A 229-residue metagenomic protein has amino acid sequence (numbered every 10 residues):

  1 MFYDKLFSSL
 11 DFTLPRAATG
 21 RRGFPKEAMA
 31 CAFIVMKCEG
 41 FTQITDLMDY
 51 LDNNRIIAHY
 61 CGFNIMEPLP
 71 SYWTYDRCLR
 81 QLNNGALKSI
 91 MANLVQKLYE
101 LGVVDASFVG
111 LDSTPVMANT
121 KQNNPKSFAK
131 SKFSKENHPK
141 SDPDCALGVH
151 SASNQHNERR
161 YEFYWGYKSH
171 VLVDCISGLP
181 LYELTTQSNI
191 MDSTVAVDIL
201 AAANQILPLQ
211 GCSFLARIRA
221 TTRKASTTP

Functional and structural regions predicted by a protein language model:
M1-K5, K26-A30, G40-D46, K140-N154 (+1 more regions): Short charge-dense sequence patches
M1-M29, I34, L87-S89, Y99-E100: Dynamic "connector" segments at or just before major functional cores
F2-D11, G40, H59-I65, G102 (+1 more regions): Glycine-centered secondary-structure boundary/capping sites
F2-L6, R16-G20, M48, I65-E67 (+2 more regions): Short hydrophobic/aromatic-rich motifs at helix boundaries and adjacent loops
G20, V35, F63, L184 (+1 more regions): Conserved short-loop catalytic and cofactor-binding motifs
R21, Y60-M66, Q96-L98, E158-R160: Catalytic micro-motifs at enzyme active sites that drive phosphoryl/nucleotidyl and oxygen chemistry
G23-I90: Short, positively charged, Gly/Tyr-enriched micro-motifs that form contact patches at catalytic or ligand/partner
Y72-P229: Polybasic low-complexity intrinsically disordered regions
